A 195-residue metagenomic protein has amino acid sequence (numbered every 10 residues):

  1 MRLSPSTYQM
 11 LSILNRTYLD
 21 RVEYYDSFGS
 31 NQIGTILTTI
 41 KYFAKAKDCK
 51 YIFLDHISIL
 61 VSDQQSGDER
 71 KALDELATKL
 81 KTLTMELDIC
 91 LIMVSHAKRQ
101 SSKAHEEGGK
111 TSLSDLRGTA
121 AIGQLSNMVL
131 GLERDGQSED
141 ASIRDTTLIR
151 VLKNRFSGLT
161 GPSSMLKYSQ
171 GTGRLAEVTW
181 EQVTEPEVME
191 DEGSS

Functional and structural regions predicted by a protein language model:
M1, E23-S30, V61-D74, A104-S114: Flexible beta-alpha connector loops of hexameric P-loop NTPases
M1, H56-V61, L125-N127: Walker A/P-loop NTP-binding active-site region of P-loop NTPases, recognizing the glycine-rich GxxxxGKT/S
M1-D48, S62, S163-M165: Cytosolic-facing regulatory segments adjacent to core modules
L3-M10, Q32-I36, F53, E69-K79 (+1 more regions): Helical mechanochemical/support elements of P-loop NTPase systems and associated helical scaffolds
Y25, L54, S95: Active-site flanking residues adjacent to catalytic metal/cofactor-binding acidic residues
C49-L91: Helical hairpin unit composed of two closely spaced alpha helices linked by a short loop
E75-D191: Phosphate-binding/switch region of NTP-binding enzymes
